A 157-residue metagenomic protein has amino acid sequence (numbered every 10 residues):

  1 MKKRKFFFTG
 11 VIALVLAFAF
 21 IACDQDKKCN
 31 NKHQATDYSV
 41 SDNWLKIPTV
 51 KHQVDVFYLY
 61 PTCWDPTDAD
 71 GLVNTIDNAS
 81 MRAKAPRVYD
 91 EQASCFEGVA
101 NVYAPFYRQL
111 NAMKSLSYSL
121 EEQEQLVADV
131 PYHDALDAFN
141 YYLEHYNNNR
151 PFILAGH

Functional and structural regions predicted by a protein language model:
K2-G10: Bacterial N-terminal signal peptides that target proteins for export
A13-A17: Hydrophobic membrane-insertion alpha-helices, especially the h-region of bacterial N-terminal signal peptides
A19-A22: C-terminal motif of bacterial Sec signal peptides marking the signal peptidase cleavage site
D26-P86: N-terminal extension/subdomain marker
P61-F152: Active-site catalytic motif of lipid deacylating hydrolases and related acyltransferases
G156-H157: Conserved alpha/beta-hydrolase "nucleophile elbow" surrounding the catalytic nucleophile
